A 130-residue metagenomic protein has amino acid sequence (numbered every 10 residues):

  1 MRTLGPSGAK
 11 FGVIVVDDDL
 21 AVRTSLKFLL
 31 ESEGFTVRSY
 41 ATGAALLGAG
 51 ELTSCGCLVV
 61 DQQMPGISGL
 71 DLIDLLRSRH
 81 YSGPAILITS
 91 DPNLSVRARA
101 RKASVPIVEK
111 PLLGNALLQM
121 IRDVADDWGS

Functional and structural regions predicted by a protein language model:
M1-I14, L20-A21, L113-S130: Non-catalytic signal-transmission and effector/linker regions of two-component phosphorelay proteins
L20-R38: Two-component/phosphorelay signaling modules centered on CheY-like receiver
S39-C57: Acidic, metal-coordinating helix/loop segments flanking the phosphotransfer/catalytic sites of two-component signaling
A41-T42, S68-D71: Acidic catalytic/metal-coordinating carboxylates
D61: Active-site residues of response regulator receiver
M64: Receiver (REC) domain active-site loop signature in two-component systems and cognate sites in sensor histidine kinases
D71, P92-V108, N115, Q119: Alpha4 helix (beta4-alpha4-beta5 surface) of REC/receiver domains from two-component response regulators
